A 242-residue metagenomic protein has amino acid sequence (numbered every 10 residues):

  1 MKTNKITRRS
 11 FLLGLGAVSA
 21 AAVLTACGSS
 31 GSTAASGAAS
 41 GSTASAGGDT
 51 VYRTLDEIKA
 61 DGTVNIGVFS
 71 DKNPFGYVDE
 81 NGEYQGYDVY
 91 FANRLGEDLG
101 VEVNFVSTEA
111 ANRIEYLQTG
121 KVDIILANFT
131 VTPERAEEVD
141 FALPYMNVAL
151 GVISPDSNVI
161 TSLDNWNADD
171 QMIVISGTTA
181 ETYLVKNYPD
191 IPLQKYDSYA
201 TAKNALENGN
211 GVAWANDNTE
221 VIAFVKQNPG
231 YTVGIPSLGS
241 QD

Functional and structural regions predicted by a protein language model:
M1-I6, L13-A26: N-terminal secretory signal peptides
C27-A39: Bacterial lipoprotein signal-peptidase II cleavage site
G47-N128: Extracytoplasmic small-molecule ligand-binding "clamshell" domains of the periplasmic binding protein/Venus flytrap
T63-V68, D164-G177: Short loop->beta-strand "edge-of-pocket" segments that line small-molecule binding or catalytic clefts across diverse
V64, V101-E102, T119-A127, Q171 (+2 more regions): Alpha-to-beta junction loops
N93, E97, E102-W166, L238-G239: Acidic, polar ligand-binding/catalytic clefts
F105-E115, Q194-N204, N208: Short helix-initiation/N-cap motifs at beta->coil->alpha
M146-S154, N218, I222-D242: Periplasmic-binding protein-like
